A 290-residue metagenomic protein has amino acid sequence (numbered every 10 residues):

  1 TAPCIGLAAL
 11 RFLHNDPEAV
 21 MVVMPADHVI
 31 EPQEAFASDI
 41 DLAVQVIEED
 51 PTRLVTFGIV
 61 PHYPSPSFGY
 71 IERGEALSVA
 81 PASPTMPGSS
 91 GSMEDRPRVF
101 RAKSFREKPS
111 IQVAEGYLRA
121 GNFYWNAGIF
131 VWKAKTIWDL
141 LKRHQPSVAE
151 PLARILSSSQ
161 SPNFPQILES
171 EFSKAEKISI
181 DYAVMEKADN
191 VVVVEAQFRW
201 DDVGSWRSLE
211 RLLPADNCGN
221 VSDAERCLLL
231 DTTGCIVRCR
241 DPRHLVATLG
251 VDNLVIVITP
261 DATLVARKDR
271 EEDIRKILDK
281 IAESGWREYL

Functional and structural regions predicted by a protein language model:
T1-M86, V131-W132, D139-H144: Conserved beta-loop-beta/alpha segment of the NTase-like Rossmann-fold superfamily that binds/positions NTPs
D16-A19, D50-L54, P66-S67, F100 (+5 more regions): Short coil/turn connectors at secondary-structure junctions
H28-E34, V99-F105, F123-G128, S170: Flexible, glycine/proline-enriched loop segments at strand-loop-helix junctions that form or flank small-ligand binding
R73-A80, M93-Y124: A short, charged helix-loop
G88-G91: Residue-identity detector for glycine
L118, F123-V131, L141: A conserved mid-domain beta-alpha-beta active-site/ligand-binding segment of alpha/beta enzyme cores
A134-L290: Left-handed beta-helix
